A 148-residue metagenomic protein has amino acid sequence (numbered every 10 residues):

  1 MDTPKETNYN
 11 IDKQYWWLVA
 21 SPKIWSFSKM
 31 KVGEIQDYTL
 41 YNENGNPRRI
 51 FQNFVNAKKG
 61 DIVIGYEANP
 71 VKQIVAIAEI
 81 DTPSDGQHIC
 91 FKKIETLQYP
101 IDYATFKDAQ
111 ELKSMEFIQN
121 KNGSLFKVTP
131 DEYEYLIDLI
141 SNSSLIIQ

Functional and structural regions predicted by a protein language model:
M1-A57, V128-T129, Y133-Q148: Compositionally biased, charged N-terminal/linker segments
I50, A68-N69: Generic hydrophobic-segment detector
P70-N142, Q148: Aromatic- and Lys/Arg-enriched surface recognition patch
